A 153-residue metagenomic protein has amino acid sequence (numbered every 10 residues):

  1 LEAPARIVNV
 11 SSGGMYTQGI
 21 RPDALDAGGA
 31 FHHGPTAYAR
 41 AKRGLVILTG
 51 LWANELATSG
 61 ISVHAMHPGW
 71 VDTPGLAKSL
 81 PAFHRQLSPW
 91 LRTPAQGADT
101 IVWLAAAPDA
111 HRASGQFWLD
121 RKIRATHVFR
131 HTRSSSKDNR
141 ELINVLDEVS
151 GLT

Functional and structural regions predicted by a protein language model:
L1-E2, D109: A generic alpha-to-beta junction signature in SAM-dependent methyltransferases
A3-S59, H67-R85: Catalytic loop of short-chain dehydrogenase/reductase
R6, R133-K137: Alpha/beta-hydrolase superfamily serine-hydrolase fold, recognizing
Q18-R21, P89-L91, H131: Short, exposed beta-strand "edge-strand" segments with a Pro/Gly-rich flavor and a Y/T-containing core
T36-R43, W52-N54, P94-A98, R133-S134 (+1 more regions): Short C-terminal domain-edge/linker segments immediately following a structured domain
A77-P81, H127-T132: Short acidic, glycine/proline-rich loop/turn micro-motifs
L87-V128, S136-N144, E148-L152: C-terminal helical subdomain
